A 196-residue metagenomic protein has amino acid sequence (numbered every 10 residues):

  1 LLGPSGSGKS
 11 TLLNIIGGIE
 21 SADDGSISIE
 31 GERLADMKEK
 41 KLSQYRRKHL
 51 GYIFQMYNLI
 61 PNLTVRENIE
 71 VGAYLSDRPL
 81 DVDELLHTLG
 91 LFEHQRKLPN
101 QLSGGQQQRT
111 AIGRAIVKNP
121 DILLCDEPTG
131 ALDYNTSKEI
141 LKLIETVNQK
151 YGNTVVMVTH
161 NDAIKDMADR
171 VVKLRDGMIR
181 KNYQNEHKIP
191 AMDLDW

Functional and structural regions predicted by a protein language model:
L1-M167: ABC family nucleotide-binding domain
M167-K173: Conserved catalytic segment of ABC-fold P-loop ATPases
M178-W196: Conserved beta-strand-loop-alpha-helix hinge in the C-terminal portion of ABC ATPase nucleotide-binding domains
